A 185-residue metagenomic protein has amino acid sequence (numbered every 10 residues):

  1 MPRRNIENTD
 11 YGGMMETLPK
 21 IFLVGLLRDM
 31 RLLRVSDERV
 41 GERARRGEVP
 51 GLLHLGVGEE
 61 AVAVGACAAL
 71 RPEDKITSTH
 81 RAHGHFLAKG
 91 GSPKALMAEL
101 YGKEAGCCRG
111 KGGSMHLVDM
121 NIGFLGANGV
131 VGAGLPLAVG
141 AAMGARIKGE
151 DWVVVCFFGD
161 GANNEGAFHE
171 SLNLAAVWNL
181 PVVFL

Functional and structural regions predicted by a protein language model:
M1-P2, N179: Short intrinsically disordered, low-complexity coil segments enriched in acidic
P2-V62: Conserved acidic/glycine
E38-E42, R46-W178: Cofactor-binding active-site loop characterized by glycine-rich and histidine/acidic residues
W178-L185: A short, conserved beta-to-alpha structural element at the edge of catalytic cores that scaffolds binding
